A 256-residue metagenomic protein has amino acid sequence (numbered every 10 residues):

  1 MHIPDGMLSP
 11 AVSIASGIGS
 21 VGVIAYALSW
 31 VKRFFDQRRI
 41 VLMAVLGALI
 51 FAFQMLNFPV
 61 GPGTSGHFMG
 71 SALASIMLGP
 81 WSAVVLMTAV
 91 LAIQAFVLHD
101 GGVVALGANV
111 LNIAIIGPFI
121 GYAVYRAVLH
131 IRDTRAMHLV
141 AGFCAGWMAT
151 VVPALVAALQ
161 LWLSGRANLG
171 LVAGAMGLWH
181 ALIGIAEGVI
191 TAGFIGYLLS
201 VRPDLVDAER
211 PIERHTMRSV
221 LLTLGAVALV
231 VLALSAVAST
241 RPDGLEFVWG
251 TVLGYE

Functional and structural regions predicted by a protein language model:
H2-L73: Hydrophobic transmembrane alpha-helices
I14-A15, I40-V45, V84-T88, L111 (+3 more regions): Hydrophobic alpha-helical transmembrane segments
S16-S29, L49-Q54, F119-Y122, G146 (+3 more regions): Hydrophobic core segments of alpha-helical transmembrane domains in multi-pass membrane transport and ion-translocation
A27-V31, M55-G63, I93-V103, V128 (+2 more regions): Transmembrane helix-loop junctions in multi-pass membrane proteins
Q54-G117: Alpha-helical membrane segments and adjacent membrane-interface helices in multi-pass membrane proteins
N112-V152, A157: Short helix-perturbing small/polar motifs within transmembrane alpha-helices
A141-M148, V156-R218: Glycine-rich ThDP/TPP pyrophosphate-binding loop and its adjacent helix/strand module within ThDP-dependent enzymes
A226-E256: Aromatic-rich transmembrane-lumenal/periplasmic boundary elements in polytopic membrane proteins
